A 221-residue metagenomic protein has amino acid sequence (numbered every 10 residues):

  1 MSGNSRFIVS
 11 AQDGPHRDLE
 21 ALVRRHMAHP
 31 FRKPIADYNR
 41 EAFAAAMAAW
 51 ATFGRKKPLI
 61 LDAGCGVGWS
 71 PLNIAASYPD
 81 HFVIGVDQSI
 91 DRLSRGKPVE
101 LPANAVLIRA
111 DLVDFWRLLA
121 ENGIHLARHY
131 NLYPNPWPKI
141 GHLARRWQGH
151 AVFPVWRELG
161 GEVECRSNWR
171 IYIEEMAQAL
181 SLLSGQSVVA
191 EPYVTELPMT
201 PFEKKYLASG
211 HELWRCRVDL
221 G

Functional and structural regions predicted by a protein language model:
M1-L59, W69-A76: S-adenosyl-L-methionine
A63, V86: Conserved beta-strand/loop positions that form the S-adenosyl-L-methionine
G64-G68: Class I SAM-dependent methyltransferase "Motif I" SAM/SAH-binding loop
S89: Conserved SAM/SAH-binding beta-strand->alpha-helix loop
P98-G123: S-adenosyl-L-methionine
A144-V152: Charged helix-capping and loop-helix junction motifs
L159-S167: Conserved beta-strand signature within the Rossmann-like core of class I S-adenosyl-L-methionine
Y172-A179, L183-G221: Class I S-adenosyl-L-methionine
